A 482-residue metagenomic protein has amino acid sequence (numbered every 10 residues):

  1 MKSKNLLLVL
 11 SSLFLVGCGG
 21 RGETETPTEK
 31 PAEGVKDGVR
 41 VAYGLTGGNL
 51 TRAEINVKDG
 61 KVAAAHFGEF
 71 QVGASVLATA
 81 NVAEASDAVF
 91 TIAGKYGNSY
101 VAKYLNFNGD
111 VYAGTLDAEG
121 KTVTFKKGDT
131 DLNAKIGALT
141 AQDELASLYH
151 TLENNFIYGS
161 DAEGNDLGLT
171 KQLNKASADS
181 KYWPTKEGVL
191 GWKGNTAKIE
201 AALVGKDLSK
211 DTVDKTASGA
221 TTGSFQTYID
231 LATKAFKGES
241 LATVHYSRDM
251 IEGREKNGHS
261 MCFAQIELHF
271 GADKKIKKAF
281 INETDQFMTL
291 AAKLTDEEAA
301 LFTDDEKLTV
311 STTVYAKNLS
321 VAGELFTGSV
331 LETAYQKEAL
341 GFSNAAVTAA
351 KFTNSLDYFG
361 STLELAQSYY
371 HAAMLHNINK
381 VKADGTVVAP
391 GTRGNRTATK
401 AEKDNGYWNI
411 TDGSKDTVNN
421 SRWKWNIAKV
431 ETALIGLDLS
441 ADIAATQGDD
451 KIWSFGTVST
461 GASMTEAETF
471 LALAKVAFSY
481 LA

Functional and structural regions predicted by a protein language model:
M1-N5: Positively charged n-region of N-terminal signal peptides that target proteins for export
L6-L13: Sec-dependent N-terminal signal peptides
L15-G17: C-terminal motif of bacterial Sec signal peptides marking the signal peptidase cleavage site
G19-P27: Bacterial lipoprotein signal-peptidase II cleavage site
P31-A32: Non-catalytic terminal and connector segments of soluble metabolic enzymes
V35-D37, Y43-R248, G253-A482: Active-site- and interface-proximal helix/loop "cap" or "latch" segments in soluble metabolic and energy-transducing
